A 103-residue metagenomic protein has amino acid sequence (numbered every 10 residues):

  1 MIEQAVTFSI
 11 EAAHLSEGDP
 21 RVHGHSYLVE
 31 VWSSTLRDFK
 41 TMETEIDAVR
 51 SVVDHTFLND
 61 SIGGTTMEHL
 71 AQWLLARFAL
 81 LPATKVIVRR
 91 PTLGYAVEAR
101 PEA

Functional and structural regions predicted by a protein language model:
M1-A103: Charge-rich, low-complexity N-terminal segments
